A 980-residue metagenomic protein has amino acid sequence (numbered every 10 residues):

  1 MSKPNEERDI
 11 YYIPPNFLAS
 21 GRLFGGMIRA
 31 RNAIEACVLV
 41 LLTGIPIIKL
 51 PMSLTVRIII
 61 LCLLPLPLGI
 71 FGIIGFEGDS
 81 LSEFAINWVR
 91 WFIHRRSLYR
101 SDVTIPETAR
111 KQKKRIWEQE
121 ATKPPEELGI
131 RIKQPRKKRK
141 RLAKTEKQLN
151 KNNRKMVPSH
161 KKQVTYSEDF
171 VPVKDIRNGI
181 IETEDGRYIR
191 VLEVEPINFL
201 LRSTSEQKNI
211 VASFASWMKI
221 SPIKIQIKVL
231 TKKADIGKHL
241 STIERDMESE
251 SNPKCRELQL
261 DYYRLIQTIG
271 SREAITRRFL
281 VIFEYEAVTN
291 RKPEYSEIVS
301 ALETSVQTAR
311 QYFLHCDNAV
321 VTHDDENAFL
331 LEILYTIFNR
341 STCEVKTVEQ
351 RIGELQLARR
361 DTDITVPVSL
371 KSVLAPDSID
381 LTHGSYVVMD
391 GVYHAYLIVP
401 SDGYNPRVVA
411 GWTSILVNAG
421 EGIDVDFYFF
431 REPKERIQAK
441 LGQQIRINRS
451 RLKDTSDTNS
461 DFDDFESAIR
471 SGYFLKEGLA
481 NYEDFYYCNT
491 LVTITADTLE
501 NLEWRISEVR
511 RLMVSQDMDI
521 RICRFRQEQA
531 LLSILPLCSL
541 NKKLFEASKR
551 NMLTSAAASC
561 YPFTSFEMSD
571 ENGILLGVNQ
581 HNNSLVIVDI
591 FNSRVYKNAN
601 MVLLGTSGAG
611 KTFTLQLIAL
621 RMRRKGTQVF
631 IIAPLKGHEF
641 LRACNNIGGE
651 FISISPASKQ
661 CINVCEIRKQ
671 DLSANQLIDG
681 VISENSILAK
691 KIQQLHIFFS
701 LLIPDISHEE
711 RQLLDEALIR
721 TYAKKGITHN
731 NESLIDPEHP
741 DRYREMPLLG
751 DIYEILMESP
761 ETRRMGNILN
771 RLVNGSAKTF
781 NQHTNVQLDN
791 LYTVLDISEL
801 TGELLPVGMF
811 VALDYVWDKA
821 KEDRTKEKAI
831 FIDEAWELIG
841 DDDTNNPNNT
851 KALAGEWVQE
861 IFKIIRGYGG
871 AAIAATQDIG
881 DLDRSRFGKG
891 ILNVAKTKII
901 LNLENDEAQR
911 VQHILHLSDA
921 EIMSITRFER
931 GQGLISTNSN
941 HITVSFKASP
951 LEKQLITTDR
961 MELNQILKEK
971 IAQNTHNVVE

Functional and structural regions predicted by a protein language model:
M1-N16: Short, charged cytosolic
S2, F170, D175, I180-I181 (+16 more regions): P-loop NTPase motor domains
S20-I47, I176-R177, E182, A215 (+1 more regions): Glycine-rich phosphate-binding loop of nucleotide-binding enzymes
P51-L66, Y596: Hydrophobic alpha-helical transmembrane segments
L61-N87, W91-F563: Extended, folded cores of ATP/NTP-driven motor/assembly subunits in large transport and secretion machines
G648-I652, F887-I900: A short helix-turn-beta junction within AAA+ P-loop NTPase domains corresponding to the substrate/partner-engaging
T876: H-loop/switch region of ABC-family ATPase nucleotide-binding domains
L915-I971: Conserved P-loop NTPase
